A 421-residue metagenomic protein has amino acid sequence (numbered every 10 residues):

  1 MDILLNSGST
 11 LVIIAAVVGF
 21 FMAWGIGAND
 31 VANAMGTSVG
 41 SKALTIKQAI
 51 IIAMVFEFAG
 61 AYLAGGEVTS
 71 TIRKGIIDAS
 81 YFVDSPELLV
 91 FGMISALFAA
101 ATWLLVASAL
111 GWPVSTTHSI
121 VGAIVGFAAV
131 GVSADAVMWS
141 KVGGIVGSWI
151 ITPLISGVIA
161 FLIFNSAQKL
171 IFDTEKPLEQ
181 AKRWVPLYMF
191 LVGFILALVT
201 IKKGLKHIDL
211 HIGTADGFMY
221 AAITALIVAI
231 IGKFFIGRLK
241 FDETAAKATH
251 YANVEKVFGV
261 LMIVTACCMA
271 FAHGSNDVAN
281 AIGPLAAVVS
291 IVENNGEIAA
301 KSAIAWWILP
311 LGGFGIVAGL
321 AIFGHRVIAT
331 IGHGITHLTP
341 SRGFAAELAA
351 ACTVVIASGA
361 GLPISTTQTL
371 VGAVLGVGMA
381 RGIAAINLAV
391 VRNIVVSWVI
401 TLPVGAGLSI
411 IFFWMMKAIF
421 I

Functional and structural regions predicted by a protein language model:
M1-I421: Alpha-helical transmembrane segments and immediately membrane-proximal extracytoplasmic
